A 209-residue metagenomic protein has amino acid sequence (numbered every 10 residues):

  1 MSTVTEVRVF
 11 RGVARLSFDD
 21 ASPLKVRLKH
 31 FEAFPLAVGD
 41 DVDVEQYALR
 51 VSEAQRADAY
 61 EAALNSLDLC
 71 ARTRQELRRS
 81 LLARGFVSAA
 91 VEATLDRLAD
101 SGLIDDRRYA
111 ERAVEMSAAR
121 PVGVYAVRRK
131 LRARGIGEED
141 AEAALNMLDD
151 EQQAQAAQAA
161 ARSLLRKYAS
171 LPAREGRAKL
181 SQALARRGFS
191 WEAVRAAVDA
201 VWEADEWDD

Functional and structural regions predicted by a protein language model:
M1-D209: An alpha-helical, amphipathic repeat domain used for nucleic-acid recognition, typified by the mTERF helical solenoid
